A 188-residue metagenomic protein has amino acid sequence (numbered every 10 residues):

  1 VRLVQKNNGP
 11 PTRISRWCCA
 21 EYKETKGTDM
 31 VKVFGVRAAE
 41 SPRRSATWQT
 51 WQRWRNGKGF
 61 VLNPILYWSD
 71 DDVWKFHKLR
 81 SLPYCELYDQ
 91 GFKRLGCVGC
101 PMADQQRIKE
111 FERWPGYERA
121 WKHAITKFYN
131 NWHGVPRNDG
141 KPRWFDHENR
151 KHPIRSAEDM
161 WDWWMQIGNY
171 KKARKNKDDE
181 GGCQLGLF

Functional and structural regions predicted by a protein language model:
V1-F188: Nucleotide-activated chemistry modules centered on ATP-dependent adenylation/adenylyltransferase
